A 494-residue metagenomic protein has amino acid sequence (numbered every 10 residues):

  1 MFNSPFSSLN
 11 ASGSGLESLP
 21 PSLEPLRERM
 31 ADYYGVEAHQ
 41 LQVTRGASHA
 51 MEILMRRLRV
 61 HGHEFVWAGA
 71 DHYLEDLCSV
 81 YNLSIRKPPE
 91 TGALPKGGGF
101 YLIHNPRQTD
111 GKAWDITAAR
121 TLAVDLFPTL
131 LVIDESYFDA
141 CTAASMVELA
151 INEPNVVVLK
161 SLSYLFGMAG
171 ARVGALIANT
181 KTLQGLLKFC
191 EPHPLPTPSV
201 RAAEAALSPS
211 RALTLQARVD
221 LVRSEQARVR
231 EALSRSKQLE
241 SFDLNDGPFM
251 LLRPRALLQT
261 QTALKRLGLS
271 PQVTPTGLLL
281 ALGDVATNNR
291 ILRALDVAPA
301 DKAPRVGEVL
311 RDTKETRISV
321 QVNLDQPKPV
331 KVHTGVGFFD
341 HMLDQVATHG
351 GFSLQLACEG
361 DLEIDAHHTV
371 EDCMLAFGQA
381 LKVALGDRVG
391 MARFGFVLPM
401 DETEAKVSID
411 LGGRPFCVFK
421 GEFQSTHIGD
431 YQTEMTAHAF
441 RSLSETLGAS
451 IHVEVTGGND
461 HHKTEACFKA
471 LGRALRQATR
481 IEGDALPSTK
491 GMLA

Functional and structural regions predicted by a protein language model:
M1-E28, Y33: A glycine-/small-polar-enriched, mobile loop at the entrance of the PLP active site in fold-type I
P5-A11, P21-S22, N155-R235, S241: PLP-dependent aminotransferase class I/II
E24, A38-H63, G174: Conserved beta-loop-alpha segment that forms the PLP phosphate-binding cup at the N-terminus of a helix
R57-C78, S84-R86: Conserved PLP-anchoring active-site segment centered on the Schiff-base-forming lysine
R86-C141: Active-site phosphate-binding strand-loop segment of PLP-dependent enzymes
C141, V297-A494: Structural preference for solvent-exposed beta-strand-turn elements and adjacent flexible terminal/loop segments within
A178, L251-Q261, K265-D301: Conserved PLP-binding active-site segment of the aspartate aminotransferase-like
D220-R230, E240-R253, V273-T276, P487-M492: Conserved glycine-rich beta-strand-loop-beta hairpin in the small C-terminal domain of fold type I
